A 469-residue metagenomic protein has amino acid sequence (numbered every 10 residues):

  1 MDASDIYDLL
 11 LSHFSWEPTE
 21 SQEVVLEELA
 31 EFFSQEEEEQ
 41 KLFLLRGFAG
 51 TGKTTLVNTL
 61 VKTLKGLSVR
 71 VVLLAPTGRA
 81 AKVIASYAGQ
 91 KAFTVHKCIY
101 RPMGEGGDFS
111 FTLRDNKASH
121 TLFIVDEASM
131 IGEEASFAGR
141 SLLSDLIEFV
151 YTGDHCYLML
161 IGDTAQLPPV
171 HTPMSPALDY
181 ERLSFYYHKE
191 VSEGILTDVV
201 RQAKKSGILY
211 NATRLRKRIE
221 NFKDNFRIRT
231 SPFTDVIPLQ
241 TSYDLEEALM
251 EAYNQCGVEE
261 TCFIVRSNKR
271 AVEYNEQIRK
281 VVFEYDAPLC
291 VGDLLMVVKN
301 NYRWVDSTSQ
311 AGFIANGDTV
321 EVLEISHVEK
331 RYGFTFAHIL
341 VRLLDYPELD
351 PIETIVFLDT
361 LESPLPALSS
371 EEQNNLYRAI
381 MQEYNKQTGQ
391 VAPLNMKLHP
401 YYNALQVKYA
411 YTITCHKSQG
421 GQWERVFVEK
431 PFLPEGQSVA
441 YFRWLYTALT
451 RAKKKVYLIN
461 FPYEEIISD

Functional and structural regions predicted by a protein language model:
M1-S21: Charged, amphipathic alpha-helical linker segments immediately N-terminal to NTP-binding catalytic cores
I6, V25, L29, E38 (+4 more regions): Conserved helicase motor core of P-loop NTPases
S15-S34: N-terminal pre-P-loop "Q-motif" helix
P18, L73, F263: Conserved SAM-binding loop
Q22, T77, S267, G420: Short, conserved phosphate/pyrophosphate- and ester-handling motifs at nucleotide-, phospho-/glycolipid
L26-E27, E37, K41-D224: ASCE P-loop NTPase helicase motor core
G89, I278-V282, R443-T447: Short, solvent-exposed amphipathic alpha-helical segments in soluble enzyme and RNA/protein-processing domains
R331-D469: C-terminal accessory regions
